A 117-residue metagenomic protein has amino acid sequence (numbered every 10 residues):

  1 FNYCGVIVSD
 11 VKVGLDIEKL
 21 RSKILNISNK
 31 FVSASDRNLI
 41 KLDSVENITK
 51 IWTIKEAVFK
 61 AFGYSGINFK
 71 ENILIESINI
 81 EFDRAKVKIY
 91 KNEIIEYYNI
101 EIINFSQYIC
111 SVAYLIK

Functional and structural regions predicted by a protein language model:
F1-K117: Core catalytic alpha/beta fold that binds nucleotide/phospho-ligands
